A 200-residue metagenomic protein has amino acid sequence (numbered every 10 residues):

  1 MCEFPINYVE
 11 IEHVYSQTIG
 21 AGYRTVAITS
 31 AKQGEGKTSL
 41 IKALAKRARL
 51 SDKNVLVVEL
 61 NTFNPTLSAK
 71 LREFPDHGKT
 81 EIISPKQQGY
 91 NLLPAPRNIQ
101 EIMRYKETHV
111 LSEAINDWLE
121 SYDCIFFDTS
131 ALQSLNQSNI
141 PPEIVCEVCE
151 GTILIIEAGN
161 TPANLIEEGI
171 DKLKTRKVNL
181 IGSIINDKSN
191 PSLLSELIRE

Functional and structural regions predicted by a protein language model:
M1-E35, T62, T66, N160-E200: Short boundary/hinge segments that flank catalytic cores
C2-P5, E12, S16-Q17, T29-G34 (+2 more regions): P-loop/Walker-type NTP enzyme "switch/lid" segment
Y23, D52-K53: Short coil/turn connectors at secondary-structure junctions
V26-L44, A48-L50: Glycine-rich phosphate-binding P-loop
K46, N54, R199-E200: Short, charged/polar low-complexity linear motifs in solvent-exposed/disordered segments
L50-D52, Q87, T175-V178: Short, well-ordered coil/turn elements that cap or connect secondary structure elements
K106-C124, T129-E200: Conserved catalytic-core segment of NTP-binding enzymes
